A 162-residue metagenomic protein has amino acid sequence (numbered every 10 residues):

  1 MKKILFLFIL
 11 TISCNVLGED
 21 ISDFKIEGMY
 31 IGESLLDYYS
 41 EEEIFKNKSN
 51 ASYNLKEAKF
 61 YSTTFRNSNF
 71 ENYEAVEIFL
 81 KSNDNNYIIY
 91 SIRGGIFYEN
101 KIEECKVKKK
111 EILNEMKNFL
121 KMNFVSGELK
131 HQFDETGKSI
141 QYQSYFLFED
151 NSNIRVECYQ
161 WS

Functional and structural regions predicted by a protein language model:
K3-V16: Sec-dependent N-terminal signal peptides
E19-S22, F45-E111, E115, F124-S162: Amphipathic N-proximal alpha-helical interface segments
D20-L35: Short N-terminal segments immediately surrounding and downstream of signal-peptide cleavage
L35-D37, I44: Long, hydrophobic N-terminal alpha-helical segment
Y38, M116: Hydrophobic pocket/interface hotspot
